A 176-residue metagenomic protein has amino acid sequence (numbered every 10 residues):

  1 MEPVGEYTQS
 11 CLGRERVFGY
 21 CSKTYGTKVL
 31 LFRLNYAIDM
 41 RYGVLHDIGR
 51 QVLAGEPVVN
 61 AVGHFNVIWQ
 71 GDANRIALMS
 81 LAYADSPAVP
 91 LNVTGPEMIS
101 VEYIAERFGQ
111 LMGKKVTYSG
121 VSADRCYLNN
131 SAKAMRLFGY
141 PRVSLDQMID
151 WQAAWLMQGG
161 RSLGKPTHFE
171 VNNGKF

Functional and structural regions predicted by a protein language model:
V4, T8, E15-N66, D72 (+1 more regions): NAD(P)-dependent short-chain dehydrogenase/reductase
R33-A37, V59-H64, I68, V89-I99 (+2 more regions): Glycine-rich Rossmann NAD(P)(H)-binding loop
Q51-G55, S80-A84, W155-G159: Generic structural signal for alpha-helix termini and adjacent loop/cap motifs
Q70, V101, P141-L145: Amphipathic alpha-helical segment in the mid-to-C-terminal domain of diverse UDP/GDP-sugar glycosyltransferases
G71-A82, D150-A153: Amphipathic alpha-helical segments that line or abut small-molecule/effector binding pockets and mediate allosteric
I76-K133, E170-K175: Mid/C-terminal beta-alpha module of Rossmann-like enzyme folds, strongest in SDR-family dehydrogenases/epimerases
L145-F176: Amphipathic terminal alpha-helices
